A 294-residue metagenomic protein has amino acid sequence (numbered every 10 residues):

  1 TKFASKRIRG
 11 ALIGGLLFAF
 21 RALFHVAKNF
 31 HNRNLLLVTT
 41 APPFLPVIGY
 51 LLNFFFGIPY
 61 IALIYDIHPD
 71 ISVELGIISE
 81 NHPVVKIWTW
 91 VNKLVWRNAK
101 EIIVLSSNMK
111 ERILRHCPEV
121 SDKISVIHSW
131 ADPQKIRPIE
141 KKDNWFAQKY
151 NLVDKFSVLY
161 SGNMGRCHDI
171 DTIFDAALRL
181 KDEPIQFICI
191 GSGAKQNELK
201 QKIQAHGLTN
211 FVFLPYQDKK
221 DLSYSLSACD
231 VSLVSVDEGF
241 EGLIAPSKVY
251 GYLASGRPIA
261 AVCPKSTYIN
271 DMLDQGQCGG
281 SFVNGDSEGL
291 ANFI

Functional and structural regions predicted by a protein language model:
A27, F44-V47, L51-F55, H82-V104: Membrane-proximal helix-turn-helix segments that form the acceptor-binding/catalytic region of lipid-linked
F56-I61, D70-L94, K142: Nucleotide-sugar donor phosphate/pyrophosphate-binding loop at the beta->alpha transition of glycosyltransferases
N108, I127-W130: Carbohydrate-associated surface elements
L114-P118, D122, A131-Q148, D169: Acidic anion/phosphate-binding donor-loop and adjacent secondary structure in glycosyltransferase catalytic cores
N151-H168, F174-A177, I188: Conserved donor-binding/catalytic core segment of Leloir-type glycosyltransferases
H168, Y216-S225, S232-L253, P258-D271: Nucleotide-sugar-dependent
D182-P184, I188-G191, Q196-S223: Nucleotide-activated donor-binding/catalytic signature segment of Leloir-type glycosyltransferases, i.e., the conserved
P264-I294: Change "using UDP/GDP/dTDP sugars" to "using nucleotide sugars
